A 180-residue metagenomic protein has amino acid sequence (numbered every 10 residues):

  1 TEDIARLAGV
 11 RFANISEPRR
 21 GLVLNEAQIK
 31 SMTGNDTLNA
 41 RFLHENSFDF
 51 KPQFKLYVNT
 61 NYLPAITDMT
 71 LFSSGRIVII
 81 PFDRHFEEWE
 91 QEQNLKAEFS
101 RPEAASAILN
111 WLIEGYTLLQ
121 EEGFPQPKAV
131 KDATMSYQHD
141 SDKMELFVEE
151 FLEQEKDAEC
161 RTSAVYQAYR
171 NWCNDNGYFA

Functional and structural regions predicted by a protein language model:
T1-A180: Feature primarily recognizes SF3-like P-loop helicase cores of small DNA viruses
